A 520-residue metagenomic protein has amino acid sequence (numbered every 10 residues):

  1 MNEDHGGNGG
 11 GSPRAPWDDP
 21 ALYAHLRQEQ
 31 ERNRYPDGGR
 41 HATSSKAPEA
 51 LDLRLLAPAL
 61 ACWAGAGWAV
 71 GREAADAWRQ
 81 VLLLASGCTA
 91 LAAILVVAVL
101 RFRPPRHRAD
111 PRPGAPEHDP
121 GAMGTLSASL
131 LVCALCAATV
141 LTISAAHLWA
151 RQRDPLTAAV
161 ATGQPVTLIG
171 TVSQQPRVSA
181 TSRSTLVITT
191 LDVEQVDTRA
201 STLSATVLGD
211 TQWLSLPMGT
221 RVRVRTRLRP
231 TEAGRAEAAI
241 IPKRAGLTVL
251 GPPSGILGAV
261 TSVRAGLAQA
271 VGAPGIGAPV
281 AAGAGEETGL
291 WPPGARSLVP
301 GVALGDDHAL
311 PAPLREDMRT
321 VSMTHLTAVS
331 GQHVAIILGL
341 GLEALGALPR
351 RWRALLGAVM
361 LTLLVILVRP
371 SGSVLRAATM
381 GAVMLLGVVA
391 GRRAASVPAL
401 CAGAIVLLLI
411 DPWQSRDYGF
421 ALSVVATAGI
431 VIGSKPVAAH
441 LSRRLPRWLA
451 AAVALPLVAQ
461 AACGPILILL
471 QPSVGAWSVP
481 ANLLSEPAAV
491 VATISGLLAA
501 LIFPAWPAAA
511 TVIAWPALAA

Functional and structural regions predicted by a protein language model:
M1-D154: N-terminal leader/targeting segments
N2-A69, G234-A377, L385: Aromatic-rich juxtamembrane segments at the membrane interface
G65-A85, H147-Q164, G255-I256, A273 (+9 more regions): Membrane interfacial helix motifs at helix-loop boundaries and amphipathic/re-entrant anchors
Q164-T181, V187: Structural detector for short beta-strands of small beta-barrel domains
A180-T206: OB-fold (S1/OB) nucleic-acid-binding surfaces
T211-V224: Short nucleic-acid-contacting surface segments enriched for D/E, G, S/T with interspersed K/R
R227-E232: Short, charged beta-turn/beta-strand-edge "cap" motif at the junction between a beta-strand and an adjacent loop
P311-S478: Hydrophobic alpha-helical transmembrane segments in multi-pass membrane proteins
